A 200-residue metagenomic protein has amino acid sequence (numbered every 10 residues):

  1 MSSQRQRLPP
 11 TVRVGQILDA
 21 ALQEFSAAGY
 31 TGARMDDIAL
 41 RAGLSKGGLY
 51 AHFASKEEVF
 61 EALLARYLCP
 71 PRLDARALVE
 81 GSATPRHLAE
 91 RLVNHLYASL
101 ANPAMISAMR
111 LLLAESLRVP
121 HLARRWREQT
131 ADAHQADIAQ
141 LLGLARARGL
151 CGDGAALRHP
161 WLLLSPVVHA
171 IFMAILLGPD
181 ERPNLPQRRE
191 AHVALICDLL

Functional and structural regions predicted by a protein language model:
M1-L44, A51-E58, A83: Basic, helix-initiating cap at the start of DNA-binding domains
T11-D19, T31-G32, H52-A77, R86 (+4 more regions): An amphipathic alpha-helix adjacent to DNA-recognition modules
A54-E58, E80-A83, L100, L117-H121 (+1 more regions): Residues in soluble alpha-helical coiled-coils and helical-bundle/repeat scaffolds
A62, A75-M109, A156-L163, P186-R189: Hydrophobic alpha-helical connector segments
Y67, P71-A75, A104, P120 (+2 more regions): Short amphipathic alpha-helical interaction/hinge segments
L100-E128, F172-L177: Amphipathic alpha-helical segments used for helix-helix packing
R124, R146-L195: Hydrophobic/aromatic-rich alpha-helical bundle segments in the mid-to-C-terminal region
L141, L195-L200: C-terminal alpha-helix
